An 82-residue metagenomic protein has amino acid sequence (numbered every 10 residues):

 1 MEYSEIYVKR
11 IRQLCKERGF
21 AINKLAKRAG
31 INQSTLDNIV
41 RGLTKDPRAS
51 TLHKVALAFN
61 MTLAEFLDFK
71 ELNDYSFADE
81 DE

Functional and structural regions predicted by a protein language model:
M1-A21: A short, Lys/Arg-rich alpha-helix, primarily the initiator
K9, Q33, R48-L52: Short alpha-helical elements of helix-turn-helix
C15, A26, A56: The alpha-helix within a helix-turn-helix
E17, T44-P47, A58: Helix-turn-helix/winged-helix DNA-binding modules
G19-I39: Short alpha-helical DNA-recognition segment
N38, K45, L67-E82: Short, charged recognition helix plus adjacent turn of helix-turn-helix-like nucleic-acid-binding domains
S50-E65: DNA major-groove recognition helix of helix-turn-helix/homeodomain DNA-binding modules
